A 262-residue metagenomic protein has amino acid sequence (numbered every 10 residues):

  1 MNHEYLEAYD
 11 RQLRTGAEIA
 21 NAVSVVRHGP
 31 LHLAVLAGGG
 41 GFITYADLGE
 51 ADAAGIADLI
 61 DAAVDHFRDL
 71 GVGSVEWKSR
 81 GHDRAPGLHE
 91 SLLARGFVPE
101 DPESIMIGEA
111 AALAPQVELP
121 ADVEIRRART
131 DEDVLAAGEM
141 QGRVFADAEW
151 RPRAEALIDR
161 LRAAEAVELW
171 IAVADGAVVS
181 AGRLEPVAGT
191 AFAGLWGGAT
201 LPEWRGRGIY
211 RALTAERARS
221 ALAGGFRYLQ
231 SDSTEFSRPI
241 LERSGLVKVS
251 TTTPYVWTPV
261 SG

Functional and structural regions predicted by a protein language model:
M1-L13, L48, A53-G55, E103-I105 (+4 more regions): Short amphipathic alpha-helix that is part of the acyltransferase structural core
M1-L70, A163: N-terminal charged segments
M1-R27, L36, V98, I107-L119 (+5 more regions): Terminal substrate-recognition subdomain of acyl/acetyltransferases
S24-P30, G87-V98, E168-G182: Conserved beta-hairpin
I56-E132, S231, S237, T253-W257: Acyl-donor-binding surface of acyltransferase catalytic domains
I56-V64, W196-P202, G206-R219, A223 (+2 more regions): Conserved acetyl-CoA-binding loop-helix of GNAT-fold acetyltransferases
E149-E203: A conserved beta-strand-loop-helix scaffold within acyl/acetyltransferase catalytic domains
